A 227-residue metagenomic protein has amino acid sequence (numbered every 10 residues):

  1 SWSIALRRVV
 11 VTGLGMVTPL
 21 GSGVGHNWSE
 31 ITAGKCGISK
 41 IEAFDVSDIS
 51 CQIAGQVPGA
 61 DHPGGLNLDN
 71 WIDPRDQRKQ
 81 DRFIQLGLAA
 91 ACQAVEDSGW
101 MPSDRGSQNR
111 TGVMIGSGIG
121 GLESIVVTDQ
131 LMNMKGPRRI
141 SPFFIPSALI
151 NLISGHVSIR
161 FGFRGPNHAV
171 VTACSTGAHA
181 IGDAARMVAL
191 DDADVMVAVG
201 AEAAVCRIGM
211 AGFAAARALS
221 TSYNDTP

Functional and structural regions predicted by a protein language model:
W2-A5, S22, A33-I41, Q77 (+2 more regions): Acyl-thioester C-C bond-transforming condensing/cleaving domain
W2-D76: ACP-dependent fatty acid/polyketide chain-elongation machinery
V10, G87, G112-G116: Short, conserved beta-strand segments within well-ordered enzyme catalytic domains that often line or immediately flank
M16, Q80, V170: Generic anion/oxyanion-binding catalytic loop in active/binding sites
G23, E30, F83-A90, T176 (+1 more regions): Generic hydrophobic secondary-structure packing signal
A43-W100, I150-R164: A glycine- and small-residue-enriched flexible loop/hinge segment at structural boundaries
